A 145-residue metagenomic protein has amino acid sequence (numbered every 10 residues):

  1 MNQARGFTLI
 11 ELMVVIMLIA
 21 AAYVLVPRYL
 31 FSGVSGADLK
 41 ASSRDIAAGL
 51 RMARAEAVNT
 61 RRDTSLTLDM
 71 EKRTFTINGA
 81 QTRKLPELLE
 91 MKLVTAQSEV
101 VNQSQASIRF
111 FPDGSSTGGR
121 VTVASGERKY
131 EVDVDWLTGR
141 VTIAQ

Functional and structural regions predicted by a protein language model:
M1-F7: N-terminal leader/signal peptides at the extreme start of proteins
N2, M13, A21, L25-R51 (+3 more regions): N-terminal helix-rich module
I10: Residues within the helices of the helix-turn-helix
